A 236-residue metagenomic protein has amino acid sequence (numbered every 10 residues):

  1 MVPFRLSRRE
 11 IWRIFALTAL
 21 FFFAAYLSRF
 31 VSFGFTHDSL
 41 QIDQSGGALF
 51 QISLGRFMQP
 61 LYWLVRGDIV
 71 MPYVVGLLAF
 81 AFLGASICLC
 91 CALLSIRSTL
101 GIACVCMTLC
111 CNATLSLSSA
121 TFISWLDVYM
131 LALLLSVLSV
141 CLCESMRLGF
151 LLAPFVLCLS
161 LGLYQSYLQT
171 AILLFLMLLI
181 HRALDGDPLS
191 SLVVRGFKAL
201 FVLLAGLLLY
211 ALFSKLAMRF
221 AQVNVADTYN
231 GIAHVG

Functional and structural regions predicted by a protein language model:
A24-I42, F50-Y62: Extracytoplasmic catalytic/substrate-binding loops of multi-pass membrane glycan-assembly enzymes
L49-Y73, L77-F82: Short hydrophobic/aromatic helix or loop-helix immediately within or flanking a transmembrane segment in polytopic
I52, R56, T99-E144, G162-Y167 (+1 more regions): Membrane-interface micro-motifs in multi-pass membrane enzymes
L77-T99, L138-C141: Transmembrane-helix motifs of polytopic, lipid-linked glycan transferases
S136-F150, R182-L189: Membrane-interface transmembrane helices that cradle and orient dolichyl/undecaprenyl
G149-S166, T170-A171, L176, A205: Membrane-interface alpha helices of multi-pass inner-membrane proteins
A171-L204: Perimembrane helix-loop-helix junctions
G196-G236: Membrane-lumen/periplasm interface segments of specific transmembrane helices in polyprenyl phosphate-linked
